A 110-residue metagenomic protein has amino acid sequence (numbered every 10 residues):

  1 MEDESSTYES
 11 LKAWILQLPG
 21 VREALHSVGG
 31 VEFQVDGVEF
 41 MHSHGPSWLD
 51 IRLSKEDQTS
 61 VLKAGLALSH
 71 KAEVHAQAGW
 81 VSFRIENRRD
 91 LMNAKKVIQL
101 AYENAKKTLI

Functional and structural regions predicted by a protein language model:
M1-I110: Charge-dense, helix-prone N-terminal extensions
